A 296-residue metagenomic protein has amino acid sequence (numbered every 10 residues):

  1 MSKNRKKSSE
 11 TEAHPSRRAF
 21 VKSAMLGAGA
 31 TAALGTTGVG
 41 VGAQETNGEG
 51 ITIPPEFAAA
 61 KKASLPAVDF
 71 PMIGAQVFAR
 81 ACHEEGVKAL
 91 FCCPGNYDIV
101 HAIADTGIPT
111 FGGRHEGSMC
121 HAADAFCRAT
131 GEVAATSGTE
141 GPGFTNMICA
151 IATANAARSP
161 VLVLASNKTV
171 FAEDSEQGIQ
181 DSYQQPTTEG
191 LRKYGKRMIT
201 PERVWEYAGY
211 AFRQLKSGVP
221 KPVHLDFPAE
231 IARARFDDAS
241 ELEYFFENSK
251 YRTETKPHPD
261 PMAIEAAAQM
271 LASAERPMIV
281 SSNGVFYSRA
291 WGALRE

Functional and structural regions predicted by a protein language model:
M1-A19: N-terminal secretory signal peptides
R5-K6, K22-A30, V41-E296: N-terminal alpha/beta PP-like core and its mobile active-site loop of ThDP/TPP-dependent enzymes
L34-V39: C-terminal segment of classical bacterial N-terminal signal peptides
